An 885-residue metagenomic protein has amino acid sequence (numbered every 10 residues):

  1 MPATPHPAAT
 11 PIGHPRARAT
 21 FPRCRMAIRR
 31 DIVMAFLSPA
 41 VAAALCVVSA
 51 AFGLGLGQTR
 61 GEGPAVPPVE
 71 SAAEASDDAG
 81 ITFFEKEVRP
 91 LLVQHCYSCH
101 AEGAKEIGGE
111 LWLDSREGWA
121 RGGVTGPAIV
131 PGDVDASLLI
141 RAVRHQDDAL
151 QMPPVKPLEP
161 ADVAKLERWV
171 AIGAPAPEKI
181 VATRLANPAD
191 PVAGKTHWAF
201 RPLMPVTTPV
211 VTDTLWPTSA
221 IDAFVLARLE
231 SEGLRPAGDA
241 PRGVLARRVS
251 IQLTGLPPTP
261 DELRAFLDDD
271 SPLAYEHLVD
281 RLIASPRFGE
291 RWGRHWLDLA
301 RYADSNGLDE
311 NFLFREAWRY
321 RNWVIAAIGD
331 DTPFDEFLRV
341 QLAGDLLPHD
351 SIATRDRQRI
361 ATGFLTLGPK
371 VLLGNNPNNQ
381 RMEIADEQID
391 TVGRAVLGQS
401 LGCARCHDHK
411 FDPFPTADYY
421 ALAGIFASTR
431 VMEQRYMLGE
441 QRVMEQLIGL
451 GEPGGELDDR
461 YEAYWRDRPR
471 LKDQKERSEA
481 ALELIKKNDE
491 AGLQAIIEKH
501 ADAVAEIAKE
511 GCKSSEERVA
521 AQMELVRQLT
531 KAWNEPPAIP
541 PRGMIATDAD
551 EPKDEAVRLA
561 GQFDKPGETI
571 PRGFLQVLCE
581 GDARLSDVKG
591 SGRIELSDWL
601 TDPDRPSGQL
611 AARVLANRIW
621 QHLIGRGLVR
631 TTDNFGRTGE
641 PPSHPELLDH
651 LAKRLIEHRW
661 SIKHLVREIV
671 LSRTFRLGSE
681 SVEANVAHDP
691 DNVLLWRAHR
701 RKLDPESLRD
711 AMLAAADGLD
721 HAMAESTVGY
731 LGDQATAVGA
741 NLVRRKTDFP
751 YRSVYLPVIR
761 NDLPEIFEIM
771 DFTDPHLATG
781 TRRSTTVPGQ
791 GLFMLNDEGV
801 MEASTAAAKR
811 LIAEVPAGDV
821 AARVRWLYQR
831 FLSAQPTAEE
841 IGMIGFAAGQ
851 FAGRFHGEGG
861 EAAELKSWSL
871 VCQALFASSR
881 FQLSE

Functional and structural regions predicted by a protein language model:
M1-L37: N-terminal secretory signal peptides that target proteins for export/translocation
I28-L56: Sec-dependent N-terminal signal peptides
L45-C46, A50-D345, Q399, H409 (+4 more regions): Aromatic- and Gly/Pro-enriched helix-to-coil junctions and flexible linker segments
I140-R144, A220-L229, A327-G329, F337 (+11 more regions): An acidic, gly/pro-interrupted, aromatic-rich
R235-D239, D633-F635, L832-M843: Short acidic, glycine/serine/threonine-rich helix-capping segments at coil-helix boundaries
D261-A265, P836-F846, E885: Short hydrophobic alpha-helical segments that form membrane-spanning helices or hydrophobic packing faces of helical
E524-R527, F855, L870, A877: Long, low-complexity alpha-helical segments
A583, E839-G860, K866: Helix-loop-helix junctions that connect adjacent transmembrane helices in secondary transporters/permeases, recognized
